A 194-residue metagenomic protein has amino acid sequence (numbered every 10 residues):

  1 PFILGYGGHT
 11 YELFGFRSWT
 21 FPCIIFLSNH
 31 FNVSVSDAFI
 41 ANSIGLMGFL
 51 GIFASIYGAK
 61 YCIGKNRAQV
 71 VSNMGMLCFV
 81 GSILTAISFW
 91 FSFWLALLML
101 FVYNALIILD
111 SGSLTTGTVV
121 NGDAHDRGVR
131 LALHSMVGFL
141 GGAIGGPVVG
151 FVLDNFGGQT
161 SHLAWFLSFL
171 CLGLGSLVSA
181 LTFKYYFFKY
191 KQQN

Functional and structural regions predicted by a protein language model:
P1-I52, G145-G146: Extracytoplasmic gate region of multi-pass secondary transporters
P22, S113-N121: Intracellular helix-loop hinge segments at the cytoplasmic ends of transmembrane helices in 12-TM rocker-switch-type
F53-R67, L153-D154: Helix-to-loop junctions at the C-terminal end of transmembrane segments in multipass secondary transporters
N66-L114: C-terminal transmembrane helical hairpin of 12-TM major facilitator-type secondary transporters
A86-F89, T115, G158, W165-N194: Multi-pass alpha-helical transporter architecture, strongest for 12-TM Major Facilitator/SLC carriers used
G122-G158: A late C-terminal transmembrane helix in Major Facilitator Superfamily
